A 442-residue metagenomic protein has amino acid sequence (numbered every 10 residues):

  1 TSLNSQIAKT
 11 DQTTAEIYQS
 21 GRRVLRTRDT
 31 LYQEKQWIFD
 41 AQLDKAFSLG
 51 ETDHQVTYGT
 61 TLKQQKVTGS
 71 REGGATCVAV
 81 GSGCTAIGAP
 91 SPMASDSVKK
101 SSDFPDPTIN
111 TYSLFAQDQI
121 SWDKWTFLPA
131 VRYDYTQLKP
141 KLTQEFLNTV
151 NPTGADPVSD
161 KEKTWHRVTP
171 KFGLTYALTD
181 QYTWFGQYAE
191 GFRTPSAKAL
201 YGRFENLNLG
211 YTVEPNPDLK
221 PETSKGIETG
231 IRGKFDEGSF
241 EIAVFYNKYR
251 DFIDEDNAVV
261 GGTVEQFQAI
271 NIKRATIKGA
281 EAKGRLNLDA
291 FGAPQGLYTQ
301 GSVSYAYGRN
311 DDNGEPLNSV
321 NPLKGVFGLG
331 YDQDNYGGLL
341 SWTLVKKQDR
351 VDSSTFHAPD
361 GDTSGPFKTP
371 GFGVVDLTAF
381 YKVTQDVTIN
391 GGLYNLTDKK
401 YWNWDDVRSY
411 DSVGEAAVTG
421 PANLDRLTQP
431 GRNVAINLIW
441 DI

Functional and structural regions predicted by a protein language model:
T1-I7, Y58-Q64, P129-Y135, W184-E190 (+7 more regions): Transmembrane beta-barrel strands of outer-membrane/channel proteins
T1-L147, G284: Face-selective signature of the C-terminal outer-membrane beta-barrel domain
T1-T14, A177, T183-A189, A199 (+3 more regions): Membrane-embedded beta-barrel scaffold of Gram-negative outer-membrane proteins
D11-D29, E72-S102, L138-K163, K198-P217 (+3 more regions): Solvent-exposed loop segments that connect transmembrane elements
F39-K45, L114-I120, F172-Y176, T229-G233 (+7 more regions): Residues on the lipid-exposed face of transmembrane beta-strands in outer-membrane beta-barrel proteins
L43, S121-F127, T136, S239 (+4 more regions): Gram-negative outer-membrane beta-barrel transporters
A46-Q55, K124, Q181, E237 (+2 more regions): Short loop/turn motifs that connect adjacent beta-strands in outer-membrane beta-barrel proteins
F192, R250, L297, K346-D352 (+1 more regions): C-terminal beta-signal and adjacent terminal beta-strands/loops of Gram-negative outer-membrane beta-barrel proteins
